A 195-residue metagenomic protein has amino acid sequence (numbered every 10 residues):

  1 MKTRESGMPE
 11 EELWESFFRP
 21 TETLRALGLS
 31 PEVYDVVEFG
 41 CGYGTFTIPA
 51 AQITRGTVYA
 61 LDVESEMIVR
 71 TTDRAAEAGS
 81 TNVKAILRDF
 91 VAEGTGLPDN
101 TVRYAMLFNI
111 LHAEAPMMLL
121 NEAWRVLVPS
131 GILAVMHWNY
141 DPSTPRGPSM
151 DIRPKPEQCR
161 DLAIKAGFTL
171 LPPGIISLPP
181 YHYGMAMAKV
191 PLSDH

Functional and structural regions predicted by a protein language model:
M1-F18: Class I SAM-dependent methyltransferase Rossmann-like catalytic core, especially the SAM/SAH-binding loop
E15-Y34: Conserved alpha-helix/loop element of class I SAM-dependent methyltransferases that forms part of the SAM/SAH-binding
V37, Y43-E93: Class I SAM-dependent methyltransferase SAM/SAH-binding core
T95-Y104: A short acidic, Gly/Pro-enriched loop at the edge of an enzyme's catalytic core that lines a small-molecule cofactor
R103-P116: A short SAM/SAH-binding and catalytic strip from SAM-dependent methyltransferases
M118-I132: A short glycine-rich, Lys/Arg-flanked "PGG" loop and its adjoining helix->strand segment in the class I
A134-Q158: Conserved class I S-adenosyl-L-methionine
I175-H195: Core SAM-dependent methyltransferase catalytic element
